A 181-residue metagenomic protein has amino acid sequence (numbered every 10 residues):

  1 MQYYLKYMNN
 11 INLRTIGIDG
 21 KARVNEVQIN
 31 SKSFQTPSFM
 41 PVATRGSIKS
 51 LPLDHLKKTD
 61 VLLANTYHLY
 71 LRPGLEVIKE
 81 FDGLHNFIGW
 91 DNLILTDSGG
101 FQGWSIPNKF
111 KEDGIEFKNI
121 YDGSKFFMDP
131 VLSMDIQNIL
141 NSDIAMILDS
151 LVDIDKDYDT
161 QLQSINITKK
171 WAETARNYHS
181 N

Functional and structural regions predicted by a protein language model:
M1-Y7: Short, Lys/Arg-enriched N-terminal segments with co-localized hydrophobic residues within the first ~10-30 amino acids
M8-S180: Non-catalytic, usually N-terminal nucleic-acid engagement modules in DNA/RNA processing proteins
